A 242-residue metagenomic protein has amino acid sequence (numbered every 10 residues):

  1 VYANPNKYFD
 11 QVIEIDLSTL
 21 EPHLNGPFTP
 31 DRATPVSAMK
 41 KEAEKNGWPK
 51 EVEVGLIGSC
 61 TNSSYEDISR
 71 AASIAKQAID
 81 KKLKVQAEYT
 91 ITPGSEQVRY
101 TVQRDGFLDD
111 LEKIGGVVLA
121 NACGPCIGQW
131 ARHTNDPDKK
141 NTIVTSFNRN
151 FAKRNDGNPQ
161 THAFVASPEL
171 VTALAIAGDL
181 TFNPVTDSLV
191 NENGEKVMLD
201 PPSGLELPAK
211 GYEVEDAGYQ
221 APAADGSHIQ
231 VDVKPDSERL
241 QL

Functional and structural regions predicted by a protein language model:
V1, L83, V117, G124-Y219: Mobile "lid/hinge" segments at catalytic clefts and subdomain interfaces of large enzymes
V1-N135, K139-T142, H228-L242: Accessory "access/gating" subregions that flank catalytic or transport cores
P208-S237: Long, charge-rich low-complexity segments
